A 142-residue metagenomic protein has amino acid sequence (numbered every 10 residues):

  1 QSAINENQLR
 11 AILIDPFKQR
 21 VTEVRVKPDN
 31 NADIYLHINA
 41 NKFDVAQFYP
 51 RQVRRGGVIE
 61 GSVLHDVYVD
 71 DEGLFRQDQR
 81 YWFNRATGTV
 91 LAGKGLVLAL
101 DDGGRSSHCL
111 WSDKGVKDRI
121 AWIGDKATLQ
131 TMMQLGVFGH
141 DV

Functional and structural regions predicted by a protein language model:
Q1-V142: Short beta-rich binding modules
